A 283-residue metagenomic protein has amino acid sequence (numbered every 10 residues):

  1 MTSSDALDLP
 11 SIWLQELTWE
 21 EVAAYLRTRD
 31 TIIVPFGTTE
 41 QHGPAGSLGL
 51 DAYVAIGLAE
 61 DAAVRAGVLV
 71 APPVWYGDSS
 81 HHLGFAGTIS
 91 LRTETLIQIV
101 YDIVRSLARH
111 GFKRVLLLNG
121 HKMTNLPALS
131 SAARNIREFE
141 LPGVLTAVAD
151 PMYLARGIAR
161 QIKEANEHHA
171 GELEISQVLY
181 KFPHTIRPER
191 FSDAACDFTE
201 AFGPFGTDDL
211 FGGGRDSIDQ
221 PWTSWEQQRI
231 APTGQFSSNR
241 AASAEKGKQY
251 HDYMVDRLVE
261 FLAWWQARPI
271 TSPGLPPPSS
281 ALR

Functional and structural regions predicted by a protein language model:
M1-L116, G120-R283: Extended, histidine- and acidic-residue-enriched regions that form the cofactor-binding/catalytic faces
